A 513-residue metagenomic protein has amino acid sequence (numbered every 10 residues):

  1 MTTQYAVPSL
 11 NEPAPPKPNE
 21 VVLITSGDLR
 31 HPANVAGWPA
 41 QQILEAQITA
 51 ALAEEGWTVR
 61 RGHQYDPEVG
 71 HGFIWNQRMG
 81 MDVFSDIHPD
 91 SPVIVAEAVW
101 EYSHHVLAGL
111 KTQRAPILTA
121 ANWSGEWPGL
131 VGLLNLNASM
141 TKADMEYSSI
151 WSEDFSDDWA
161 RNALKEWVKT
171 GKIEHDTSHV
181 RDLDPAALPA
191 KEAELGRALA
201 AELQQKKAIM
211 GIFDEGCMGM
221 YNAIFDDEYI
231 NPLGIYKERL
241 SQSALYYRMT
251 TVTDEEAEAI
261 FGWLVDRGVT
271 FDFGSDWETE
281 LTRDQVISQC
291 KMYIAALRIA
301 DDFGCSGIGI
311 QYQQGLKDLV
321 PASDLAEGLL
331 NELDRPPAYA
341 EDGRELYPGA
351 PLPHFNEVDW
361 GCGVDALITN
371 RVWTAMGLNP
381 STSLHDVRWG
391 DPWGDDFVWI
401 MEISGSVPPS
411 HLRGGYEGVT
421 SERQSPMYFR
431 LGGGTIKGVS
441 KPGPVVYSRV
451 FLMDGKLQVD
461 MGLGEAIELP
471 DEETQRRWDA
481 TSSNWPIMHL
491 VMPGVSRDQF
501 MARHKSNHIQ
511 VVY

Functional and structural regions predicted by a protein language model:
T2-M145, W151-E166, K172, V180-I212 (+3 more regions): Metallocofactor- and cofactor-centric catalytic cores in central/energy metabolism, strongly enriched
T3-N19, T25, P32-I43, E97-W100 (+7 more regions): Anaerobic metallocofactor- and corrinoid-dependent redox/one-carbon enzyme cores, especially those from methanogenesis
S139-W159, E166-S178, S381, H385-S410: Amphipathic, soluble alpha/beta structural segments
